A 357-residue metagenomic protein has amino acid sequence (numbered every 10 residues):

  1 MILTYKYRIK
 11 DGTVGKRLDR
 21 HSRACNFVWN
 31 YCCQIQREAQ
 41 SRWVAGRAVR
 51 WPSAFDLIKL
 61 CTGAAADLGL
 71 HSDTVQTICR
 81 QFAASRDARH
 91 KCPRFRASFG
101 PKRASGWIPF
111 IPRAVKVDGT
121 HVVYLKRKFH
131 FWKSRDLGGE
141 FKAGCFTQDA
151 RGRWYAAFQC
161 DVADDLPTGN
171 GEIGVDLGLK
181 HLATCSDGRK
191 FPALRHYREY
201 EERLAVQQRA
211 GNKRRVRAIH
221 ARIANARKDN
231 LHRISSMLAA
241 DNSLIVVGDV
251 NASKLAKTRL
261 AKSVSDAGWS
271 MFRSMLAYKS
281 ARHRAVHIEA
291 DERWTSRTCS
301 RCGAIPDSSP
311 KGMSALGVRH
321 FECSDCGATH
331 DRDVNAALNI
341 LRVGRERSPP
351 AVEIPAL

Functional and structural regions predicted by a protein language model:
M1-L357: Nucleic-acid substrate recognition interfaces
